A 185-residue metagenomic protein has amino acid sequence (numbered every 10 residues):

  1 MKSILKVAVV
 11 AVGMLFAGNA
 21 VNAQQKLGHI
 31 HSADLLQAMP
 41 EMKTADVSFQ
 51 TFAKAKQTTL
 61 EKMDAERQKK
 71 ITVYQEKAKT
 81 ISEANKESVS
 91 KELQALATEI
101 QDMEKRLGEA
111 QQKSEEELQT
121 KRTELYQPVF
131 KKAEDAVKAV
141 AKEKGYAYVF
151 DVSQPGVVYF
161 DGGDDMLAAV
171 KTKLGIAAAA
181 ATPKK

Functional and structural regions predicted by a protein language model:
M1-V9: Bacterial N-terminal signal peptides that target proteins for export
V12-A17: Hydrophobic core
G18-A23: Sec/Tat signal peptide C-region and signal peptidase I cleavage site
Q24-K185: Amphipathic, charged alpha-helical segments and their helix-to-coil junctions in extracytoplasmic/peripheral assemblies
